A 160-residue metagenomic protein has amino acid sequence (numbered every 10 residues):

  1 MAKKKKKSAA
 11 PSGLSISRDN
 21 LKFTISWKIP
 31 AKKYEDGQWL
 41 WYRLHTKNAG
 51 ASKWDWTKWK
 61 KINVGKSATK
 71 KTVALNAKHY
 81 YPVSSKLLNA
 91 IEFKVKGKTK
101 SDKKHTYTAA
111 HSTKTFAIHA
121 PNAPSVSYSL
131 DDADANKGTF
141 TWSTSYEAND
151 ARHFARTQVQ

Functional and structural regions predicted by a protein language model:
A2-S8, K100-K103: Short Lys/Arg-rich cationic patches that frequently serve as NLS/NoLS or arginine-rich RNA/DNA-binding motifs
K5-L14, H119-Y128: Proline-enriched interdomain boundary motifs that mark the N-terminal boundary and often initiate the first structured
S15-L21, Y128-N136: Short, solvent-exposed loop/linker segments at the N-terminal edge of repeated beta-sheet extracellular domains
F23-Y34, N136-A151: Conserved aromatic anchor
I29-A31, T46, V95-G97, L130 (+1 more regions): Hydrophobic beta-strand positions in extracellular immunoglobulin-like domains
W39-K86, Q158-Q160: Recognizes extended acidic, P/S/T-rich segments that occur within or adjacent to Ig-like beta-sandwich modules
A77-K103: Beta-strand-rich modules
K98-A120: Extracellular fibronectin type III
